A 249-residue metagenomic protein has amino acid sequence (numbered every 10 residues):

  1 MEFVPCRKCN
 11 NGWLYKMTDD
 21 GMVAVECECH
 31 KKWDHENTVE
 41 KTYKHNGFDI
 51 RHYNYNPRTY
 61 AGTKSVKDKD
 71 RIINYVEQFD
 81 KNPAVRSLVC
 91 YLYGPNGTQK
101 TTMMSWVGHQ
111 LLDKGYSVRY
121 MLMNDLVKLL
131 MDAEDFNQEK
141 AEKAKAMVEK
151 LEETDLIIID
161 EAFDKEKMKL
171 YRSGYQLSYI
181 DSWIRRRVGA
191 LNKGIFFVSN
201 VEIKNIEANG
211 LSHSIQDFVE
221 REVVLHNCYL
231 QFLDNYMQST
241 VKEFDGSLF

Functional and structural regions predicted by a protein language model:
M1-N74, Q238-F249: A short, basic N-terminal segment
C9, Y60, M104, L122 (+2 more regions): Conserved RecA-like P-loop NTPase ATPase core
T59-C90, H109: Pre-Walker A (pre-P-loop) alpha-helix and adjacent loop at the N terminus of AAA/AAA+ ATPase modules, a conserved
K67-I73, P95, H109-E153, L170: Short glycine-rich substrate-engagement loop in P-loop NTPases that contacts/grips substrate
V85-M104: Walker A/P-loop nucleotide-binding motif
N96-T102, D125-K128, D164-K165: Short, catalytically relevant binding-site loops at active-site mouths
Y116-S117, E153-I157, A190-F197: Loop/turn-to-beta-strand initiation segments
K128-A133, A162-F249: Replace "adjacent to P-loop NTPase cores in ATP/GTP-dependent enzymes" with "adjacent to NTP-binding cores
